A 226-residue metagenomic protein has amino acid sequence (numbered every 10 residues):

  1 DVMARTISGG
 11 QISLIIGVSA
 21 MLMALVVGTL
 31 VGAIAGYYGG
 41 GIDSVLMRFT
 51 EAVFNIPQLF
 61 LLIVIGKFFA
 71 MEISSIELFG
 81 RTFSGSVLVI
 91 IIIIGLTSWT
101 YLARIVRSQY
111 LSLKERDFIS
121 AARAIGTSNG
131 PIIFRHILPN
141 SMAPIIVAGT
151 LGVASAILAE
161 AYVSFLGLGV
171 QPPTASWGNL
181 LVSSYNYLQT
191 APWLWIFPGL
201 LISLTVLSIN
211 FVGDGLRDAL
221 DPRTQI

Functional and structural regions predicted by a protein language model:
A4-I16, A20, T50-F54, L111-S112 (+3 more regions): Alpha-helical transmembrane segments of multi-pass membrane proteins
A4-Y37, T205: Transmembrane alpha-helix signature in integral membrane proteins
L14, V18, L61, L88-I92 (+1 more regions): Hydrophobic alpha-helical transmembrane segments
V18, L22, V26, L30 (+6 more regions): Hydrophobic alpha-helical segments of membrane proteins
M23-V27, Y37, I42, L46-Y110 (+1 more regions): Generic hydrophobic transmembrane alpha-helix motif, especially the helices
I65-F69, R81-T82, I94, L151-L201 (+1 more regions): Glycine-rich helix-loop "coupling/hinge" segments at transmembrane-helix boundaries in multipass transporters
F211-I226: Short cytosolic juxtamembrane segments of multi-pass membrane proteins
